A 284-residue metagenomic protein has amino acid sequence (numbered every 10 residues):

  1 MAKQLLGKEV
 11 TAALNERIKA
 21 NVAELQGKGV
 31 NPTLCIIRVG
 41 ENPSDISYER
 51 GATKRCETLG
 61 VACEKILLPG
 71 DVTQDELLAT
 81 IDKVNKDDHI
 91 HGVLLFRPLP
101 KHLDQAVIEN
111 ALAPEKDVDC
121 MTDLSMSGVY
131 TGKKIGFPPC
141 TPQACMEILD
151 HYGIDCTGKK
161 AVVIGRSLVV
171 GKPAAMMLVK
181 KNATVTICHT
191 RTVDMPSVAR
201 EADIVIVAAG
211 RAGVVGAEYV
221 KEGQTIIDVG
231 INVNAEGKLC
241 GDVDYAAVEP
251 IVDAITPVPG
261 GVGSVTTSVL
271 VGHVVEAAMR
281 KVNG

Functional and structural regions predicted by a protein language model:
M1-V30: Positively charged, low-complexity intrinsically disordered leader regions
N31-G40: Short beta-strand segments enriched in small/hydrophobic residues
V39-T53, S127, G136-T225, N234 (+1 more regions): Glycine-rich phosphate/diphosphate-binding loop of Rossmann-like nucleotide-binding domains
C56-G70, V185-I187: Short beta-strand elements in bilobed, periplasmic/extracellular small-molecule ligand-binding domains
E76-D88: Short, well-structured alpha-helical segments in soluble
G92-C156: Anion-binding alpha/beta catalytic cores of soluble intermediary-metabolism enzymes, centered on
F96, A208-A209, V229: Short, well-ordered coil/turn residues at beta-beta hairpins and beta-strand->alpha-helix junctions within
A106-M126, G230-V282: Rossmann-fold NAD(P)-binding glycine/threonine-rich loop
